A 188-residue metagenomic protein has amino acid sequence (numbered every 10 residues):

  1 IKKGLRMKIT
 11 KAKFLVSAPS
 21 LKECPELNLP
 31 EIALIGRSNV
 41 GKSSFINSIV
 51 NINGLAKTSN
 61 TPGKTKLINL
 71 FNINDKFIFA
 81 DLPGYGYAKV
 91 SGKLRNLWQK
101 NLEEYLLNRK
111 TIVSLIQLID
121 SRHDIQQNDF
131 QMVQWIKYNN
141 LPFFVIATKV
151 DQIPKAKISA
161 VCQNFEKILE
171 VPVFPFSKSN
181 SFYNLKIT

Functional and structural regions predicted by a protein language model:
K2-K89: Conserved G1/Walker A P-loop phosphate-binding module
I9-L21, Q152-T188: Canonical P-loop GTPase G-domain recognition
K22, G54, Y87-V90, Q126 (+2 more regions): Conserved protein kinase catalytic core
N28-L29, N47-V50, G92-R95, F130-Q134 (+2 more regions): Short, glycine/charged-enriched secondary-structure capping and boundary segments
I32-V40, I46, N69-K76, I112-S114 (+5 more regions): Structured catalytic cores of enzymes that bind and process phosphorylated ligands/cofactors
K64, F77, G84-Y87, R122-D124 (+2 more regions): Conserved nucleotide-binding/hydrolysis micro-motifs of P-loop NTPases
N74-I112: Conserved nucleotide-sensing/catalytic segment adjacent to the nucleotide-binding pocket in NTP-handling enzymes
N101-P172: Conserved C-terminal guanine-recognition region of P-loop GTPase G domains, centered on the G4
